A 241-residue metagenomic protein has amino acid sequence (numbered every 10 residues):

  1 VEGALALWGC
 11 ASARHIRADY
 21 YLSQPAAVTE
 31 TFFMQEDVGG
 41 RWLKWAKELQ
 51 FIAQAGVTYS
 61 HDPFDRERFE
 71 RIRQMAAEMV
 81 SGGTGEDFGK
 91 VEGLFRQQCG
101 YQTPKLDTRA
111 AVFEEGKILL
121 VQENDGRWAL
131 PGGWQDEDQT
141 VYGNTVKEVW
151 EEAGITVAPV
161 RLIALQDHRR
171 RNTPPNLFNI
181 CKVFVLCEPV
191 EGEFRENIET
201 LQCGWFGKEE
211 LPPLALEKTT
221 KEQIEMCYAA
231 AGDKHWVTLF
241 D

Functional and structural regions predicted by a protein language model:
L5-L7, L22: Leucine-biased recognition of intrinsically disordered, low-complexity hydrophobic segments
H15, Y20-Q24: Low-complexity, intrinsically disordered or signal/transmembrane-proximal segments
F33-S60, R66-F69, I198-D241: Nudix hydrolase/Nudix homology domain
P63-R66, E70-R109: Acidic, metal-coordinating catalytic segment for phosphate/diphosphate chemistry, firing primarily on the Nudix
E92-A129, V157, R161: N-terminal strand-loop-strand
Q135-P159, D167-C227, W236-F240: Unchanged
